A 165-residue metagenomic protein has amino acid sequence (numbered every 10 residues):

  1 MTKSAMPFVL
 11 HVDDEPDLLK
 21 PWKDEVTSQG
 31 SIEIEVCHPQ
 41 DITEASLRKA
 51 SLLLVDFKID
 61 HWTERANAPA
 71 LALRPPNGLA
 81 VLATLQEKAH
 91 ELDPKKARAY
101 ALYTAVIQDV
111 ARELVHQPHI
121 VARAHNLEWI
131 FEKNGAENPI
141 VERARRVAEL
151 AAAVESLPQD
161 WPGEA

Functional and structural regions predicted by a protein language model:
T2-A5, L47-R48, L92-R98: Short helix-terminating capping/connector loops at secondary-structure junctions
T2-T27: Conserved acidic segment of CheY-like receiver
D14, E35-V55, D60-H61: Acidic, metal-coordinating helix/loop segments flanking the phosphotransfer/catalytic sites of two-component signaling
L18-K23, S46-L47, T63-P69, D109-P118 (+1 more regions): A short acidic (Asp/Glu
S28-V36: A generic structural motif
L52-K96, Y100, A105-L114: Conserved phosphotransfer microenvironments
I107-F131: Short, electropositive alpha-helical surface patch
N138-A165: C-terminal output/effector regions of signal-responsive regulators
